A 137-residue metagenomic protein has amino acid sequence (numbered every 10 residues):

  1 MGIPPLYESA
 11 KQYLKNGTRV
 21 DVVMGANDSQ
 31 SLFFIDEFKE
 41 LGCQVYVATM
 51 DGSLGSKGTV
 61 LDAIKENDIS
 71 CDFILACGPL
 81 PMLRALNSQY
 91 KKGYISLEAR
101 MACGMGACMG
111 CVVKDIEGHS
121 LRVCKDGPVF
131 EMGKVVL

Functional and structural regions predicted by a protein language model:
M1-R100: FNR/FR-type flavoprotein reductase catalytic core
I3-P5, L80-M82, E98-V129: Local cysteine-cluster metal-coordination motifs and their immediate loop/turn environment, predominantly Fe-S cluster
L32-F34, D72, M105, S120 (+1 more regions): Short linear functional motifs in flexible/disordered or boundary regions
V60, M132-L137: A charged, well-structured terminal subsegment
